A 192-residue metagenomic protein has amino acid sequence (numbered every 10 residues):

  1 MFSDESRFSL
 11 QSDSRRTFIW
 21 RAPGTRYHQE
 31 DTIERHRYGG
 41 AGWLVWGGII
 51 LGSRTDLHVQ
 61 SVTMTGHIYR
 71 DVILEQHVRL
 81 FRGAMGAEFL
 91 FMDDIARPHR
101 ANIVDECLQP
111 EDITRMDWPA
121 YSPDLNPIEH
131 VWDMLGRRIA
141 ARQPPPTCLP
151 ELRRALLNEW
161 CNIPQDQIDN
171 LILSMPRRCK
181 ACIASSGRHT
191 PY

Functional and structural regions predicted by a protein language model:
M1-Y192: Surface/interface recognition patches
